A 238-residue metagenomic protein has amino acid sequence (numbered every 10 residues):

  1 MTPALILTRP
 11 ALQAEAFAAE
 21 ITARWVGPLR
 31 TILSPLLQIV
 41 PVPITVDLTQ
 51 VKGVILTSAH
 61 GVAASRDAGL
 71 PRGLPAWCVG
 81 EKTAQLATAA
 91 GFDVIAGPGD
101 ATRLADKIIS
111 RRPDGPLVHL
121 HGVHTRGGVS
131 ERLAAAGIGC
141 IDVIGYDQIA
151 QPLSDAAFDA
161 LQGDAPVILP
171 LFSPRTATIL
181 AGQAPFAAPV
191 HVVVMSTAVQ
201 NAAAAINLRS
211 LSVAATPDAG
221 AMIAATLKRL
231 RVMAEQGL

Functional and structural regions predicted by a protein language model:
M1-L238: Signature of uroporphyrinogen-III synthase
